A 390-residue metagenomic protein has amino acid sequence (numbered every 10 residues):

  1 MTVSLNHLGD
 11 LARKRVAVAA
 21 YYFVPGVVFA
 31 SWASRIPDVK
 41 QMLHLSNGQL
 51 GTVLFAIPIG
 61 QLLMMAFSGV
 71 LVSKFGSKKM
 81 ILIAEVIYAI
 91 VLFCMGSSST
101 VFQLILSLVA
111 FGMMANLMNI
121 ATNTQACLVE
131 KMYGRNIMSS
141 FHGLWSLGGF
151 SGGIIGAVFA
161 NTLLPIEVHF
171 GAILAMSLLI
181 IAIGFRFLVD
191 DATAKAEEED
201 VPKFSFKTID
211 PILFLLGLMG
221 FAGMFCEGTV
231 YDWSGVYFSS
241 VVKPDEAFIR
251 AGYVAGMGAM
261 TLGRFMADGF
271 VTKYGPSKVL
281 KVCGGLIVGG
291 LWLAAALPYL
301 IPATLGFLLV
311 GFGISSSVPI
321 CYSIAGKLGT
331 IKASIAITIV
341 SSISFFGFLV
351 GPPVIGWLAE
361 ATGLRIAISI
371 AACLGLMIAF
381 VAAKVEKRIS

Functional and structural regions predicted by a protein language model:
A30, I57-A66, G149-F150, M257-F265 (+1 more regions): Residue-level signature of mid-helix packing/kink "hotspots" within the transmembrane helices of 12-pass Major
S34-G48, D232-F248: Short amphipathic helix-loop junctions that connect adjacent transmembrane helices in Major Facilitator Superfamily/SLC
V39-K40, L71-V72, V158-L163, F238-S239 (+3 more regions): Interfacial helix-cap and linker-helix signal at transmembrane-aqueous boundaries of multi-pass secondary transporters
H44, G76, S97-F102, G275 (+2 more regions): Helix-breaking motifs and short loop linkers at transmembrane-helix boundaries and internal kinks in secondary membrane
L63-F102: Conserved MFS/SLC helix-loop-helix module at the cytosolic interface between two early adjacent transmembrane helices
M64-S77, G263-G275, A359-E360: Helix-to-loop junctions at the C-terminal end of transmembrane segments in multipass secondary transporters
Q103, S140-V189: Helix-loop-helix hairpin linking two adjacent transmembrane segments in secondary transporters
L108-L144: Cytoplasmic helix-loop-helix junction between adjacent transmembrane helices in 12-TM secondary transporters
